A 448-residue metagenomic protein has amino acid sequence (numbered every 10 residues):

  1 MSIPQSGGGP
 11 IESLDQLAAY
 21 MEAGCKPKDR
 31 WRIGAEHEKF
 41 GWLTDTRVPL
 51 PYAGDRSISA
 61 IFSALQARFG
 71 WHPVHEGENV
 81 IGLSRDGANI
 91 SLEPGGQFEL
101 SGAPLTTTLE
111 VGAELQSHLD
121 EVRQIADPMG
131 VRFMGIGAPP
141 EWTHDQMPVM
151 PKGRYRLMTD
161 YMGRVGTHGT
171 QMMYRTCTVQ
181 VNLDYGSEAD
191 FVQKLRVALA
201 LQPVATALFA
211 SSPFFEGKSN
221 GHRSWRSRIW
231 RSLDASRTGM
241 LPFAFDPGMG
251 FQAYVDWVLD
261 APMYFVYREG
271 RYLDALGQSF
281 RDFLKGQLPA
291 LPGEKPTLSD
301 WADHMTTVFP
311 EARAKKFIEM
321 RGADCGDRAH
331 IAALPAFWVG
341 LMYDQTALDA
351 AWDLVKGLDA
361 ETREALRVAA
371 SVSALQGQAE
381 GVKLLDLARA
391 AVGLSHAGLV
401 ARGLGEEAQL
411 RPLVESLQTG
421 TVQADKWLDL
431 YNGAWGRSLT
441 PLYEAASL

Functional and structural regions predicted by a protein language model:
M1-T167, R175, A210, H330 (+5 more regions): Terminal catalytic/cofactor-binding subdomain
E38, K194, R226, E319-R321: Basic side chains
F40, Q180-D184, E319-R321: Structured core elements
L43-D45, Y185-S187, D324: Non-catalytic surface loops within mature trypsin-like serine protease
D127-P128, R132-M134, A138-R313: Loop-rich catalytic cores of soluble enzymes, especially ATP-dependent carboxylate-amine ligases and other
G277-T362: Long, well-ordered mid-to-C-terminal structural blocks that present hydrophobic/aromatic surfaces
